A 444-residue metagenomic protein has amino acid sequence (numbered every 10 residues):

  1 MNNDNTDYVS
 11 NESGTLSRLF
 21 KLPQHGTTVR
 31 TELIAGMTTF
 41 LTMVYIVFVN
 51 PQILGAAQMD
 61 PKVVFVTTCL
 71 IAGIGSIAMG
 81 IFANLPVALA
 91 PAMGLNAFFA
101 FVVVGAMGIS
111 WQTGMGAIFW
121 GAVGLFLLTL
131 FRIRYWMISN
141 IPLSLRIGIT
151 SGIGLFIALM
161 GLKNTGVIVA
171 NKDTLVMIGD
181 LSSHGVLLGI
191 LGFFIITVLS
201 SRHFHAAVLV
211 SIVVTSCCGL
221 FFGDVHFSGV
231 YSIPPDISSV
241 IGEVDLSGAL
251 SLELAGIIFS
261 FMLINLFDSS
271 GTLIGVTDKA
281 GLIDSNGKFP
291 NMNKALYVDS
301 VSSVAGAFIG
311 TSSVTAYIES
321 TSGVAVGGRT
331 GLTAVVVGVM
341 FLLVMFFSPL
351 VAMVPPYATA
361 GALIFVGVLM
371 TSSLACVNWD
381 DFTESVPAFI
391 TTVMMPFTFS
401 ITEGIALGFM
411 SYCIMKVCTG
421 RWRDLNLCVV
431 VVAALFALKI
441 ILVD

Functional and structural regions predicted by a protein language model:
N2-V63, M177-I178, L209-N293, A434-L438: Helix-loop-helix hairpins and the membrane-proximal interhelical loops of multi-pass alpha-helical transport proteins
D7, A72-M93: Juxtamembrane transmembrane-helix boundary signature
Y8-I46, N50, I71-A72, A92-F101 (+2 more regions): Helix-loop-helix junctions within the multi-pass membrane cores of secondary transporters/permeases
L22-I34, M59-V63, N84, G108-T113 (+14 more regions): Juxtamembrane/transmembrane-helix boundary motifs in multi-pass membrane proteins
L41-Y45, F82-A92, L127-L128, H203-F204 (+4 more regions): Short helix-coil transition sites and intra-membrane helix breaks within transmembrane domains of multi-pass
Q52-V64, V102-T113, L252-A255, P355 (+1 more regions): Helix-coil boundary and interhelical linker segments in multi-pass alpha-helical membrane proteins
Q58-I77: Loop-to-helix transition at the N-terminal end of transmembrane alpha-helices
M107-F221, V225, V335-D444: Membrane-embedded alpha-helical modules
